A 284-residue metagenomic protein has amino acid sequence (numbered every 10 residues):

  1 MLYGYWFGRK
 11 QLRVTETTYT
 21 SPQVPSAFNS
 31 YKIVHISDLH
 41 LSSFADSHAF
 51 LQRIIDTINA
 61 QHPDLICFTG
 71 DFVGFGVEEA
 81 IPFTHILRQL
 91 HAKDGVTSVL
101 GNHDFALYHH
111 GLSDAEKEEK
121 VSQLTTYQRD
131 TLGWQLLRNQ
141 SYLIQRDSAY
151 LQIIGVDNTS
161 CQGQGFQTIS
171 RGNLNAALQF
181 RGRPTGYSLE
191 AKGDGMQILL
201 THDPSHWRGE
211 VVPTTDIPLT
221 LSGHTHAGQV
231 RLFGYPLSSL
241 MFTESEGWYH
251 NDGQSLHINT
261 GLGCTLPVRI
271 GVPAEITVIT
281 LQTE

Functional and structural regions predicted by a protein language model:
M1-K32, S37, L41: Acidic, histidine-bearing metal-coordination/catalytic regions of metal-dependent phosphoesterases
A27-E284: Soluble catalytic domains of enzymes that build or remodel membrane lipids, polysaccharides, and related
